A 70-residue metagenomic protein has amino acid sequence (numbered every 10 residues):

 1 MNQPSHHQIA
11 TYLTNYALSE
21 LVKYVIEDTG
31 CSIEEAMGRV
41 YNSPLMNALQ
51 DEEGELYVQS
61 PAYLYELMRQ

Functional and structural regions predicted by a protein language model:
M1-Q70: C-terminal alpha-helical interaction appendages
